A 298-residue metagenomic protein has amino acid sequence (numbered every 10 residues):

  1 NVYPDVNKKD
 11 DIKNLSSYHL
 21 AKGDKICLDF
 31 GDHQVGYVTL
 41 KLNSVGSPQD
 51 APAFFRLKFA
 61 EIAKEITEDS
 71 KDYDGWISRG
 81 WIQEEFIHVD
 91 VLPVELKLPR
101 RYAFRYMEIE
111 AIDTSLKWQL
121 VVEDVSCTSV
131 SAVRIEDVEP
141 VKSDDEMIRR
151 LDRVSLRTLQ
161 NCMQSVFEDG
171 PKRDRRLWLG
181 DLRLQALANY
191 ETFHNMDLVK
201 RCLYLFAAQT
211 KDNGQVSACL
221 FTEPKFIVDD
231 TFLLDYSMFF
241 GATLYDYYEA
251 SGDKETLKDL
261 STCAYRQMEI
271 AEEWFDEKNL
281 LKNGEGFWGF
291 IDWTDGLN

Functional and structural regions predicted by a protein language model:
N1-D169, D181, D197-K200, S217-V228 (+3 more regions): Extracellular/oxidizing-compartment recognition motifs
N43, M107-E110, T158, A188 (+4 more regions): Generic structural signal for bulky hydrophobic/aromatic residues embedded in well-ordered secondary structure
E65-I77, M196-G296: Helix-terminus loop motifs that line ligand-binding clefts
E95-L98, K142-E146, K172-R176, Y190 (+5 more regions): Alpha-helix capping and helix-loop boundary segments enriched in small/acidic/polar residues
V125, A186-N189, L203: Short, Φ-rich (hydrophobic/aromatic) sequence segments
N161-S165, E191, A208, D212: Short helix-loop boundary/capping segments at the starts of domains
R175-F193, E273-F275: Extended ligand-binding clefts on enzyme/binding-domain cores
